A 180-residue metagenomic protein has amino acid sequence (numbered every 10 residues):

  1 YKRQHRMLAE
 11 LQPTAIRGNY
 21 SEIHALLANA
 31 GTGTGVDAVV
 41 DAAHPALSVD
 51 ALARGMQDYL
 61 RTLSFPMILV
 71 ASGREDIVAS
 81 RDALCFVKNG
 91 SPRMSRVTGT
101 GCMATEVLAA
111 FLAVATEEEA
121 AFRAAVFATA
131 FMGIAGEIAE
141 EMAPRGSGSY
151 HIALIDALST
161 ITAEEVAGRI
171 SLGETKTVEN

Functional and structural regions predicted by a protein language model:
R3-L84: Conserved phosphate/ATP/ADP-binding segment of small-molecule kinases
Y20, D50, C102, E118-F122 (+2 more regions): Electropositive phosphate-/nucleotide-binding environments in soluble metabolic enzymes
A25, T98-F131: Short, small-residue alpha-helix embedded
A53-L60, E119-G136, L154-I155: Short, well-structured alpha-helical segments that form the helix of a local strand-helix-strand
I77, M103-T105, E137: Short, electropositive, low-hydrophobicity segments enriched in small/polar residues
A79-N89, A128-R145: Glycine-rich phosphate/pyrophosphate-binding loop at beta-loop-alpha junctions
V87-G99: Short pre-catalytic strand/loop immediately N-terminal to key active-site residues, enriched for Gly-Thr
I134-N180: Charged C-terminal helix
